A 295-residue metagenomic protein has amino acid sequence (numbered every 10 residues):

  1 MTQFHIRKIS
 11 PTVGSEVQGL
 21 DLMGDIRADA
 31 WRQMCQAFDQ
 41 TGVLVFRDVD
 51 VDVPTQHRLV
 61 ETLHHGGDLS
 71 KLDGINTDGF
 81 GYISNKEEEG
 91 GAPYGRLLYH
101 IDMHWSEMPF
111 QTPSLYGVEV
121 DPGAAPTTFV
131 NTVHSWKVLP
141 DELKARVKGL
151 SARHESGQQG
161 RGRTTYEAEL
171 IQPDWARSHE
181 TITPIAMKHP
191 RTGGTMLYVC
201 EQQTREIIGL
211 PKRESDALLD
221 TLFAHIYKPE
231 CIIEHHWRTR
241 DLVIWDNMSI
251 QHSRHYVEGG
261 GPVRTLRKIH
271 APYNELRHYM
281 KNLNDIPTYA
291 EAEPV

Functional and structural regions predicted by a protein language model:
T2-L242, M248-V295: Non-heme Fe(II) oxygenase catalytic core, chiefly the N-lobe of the double-stranded beta-helix
